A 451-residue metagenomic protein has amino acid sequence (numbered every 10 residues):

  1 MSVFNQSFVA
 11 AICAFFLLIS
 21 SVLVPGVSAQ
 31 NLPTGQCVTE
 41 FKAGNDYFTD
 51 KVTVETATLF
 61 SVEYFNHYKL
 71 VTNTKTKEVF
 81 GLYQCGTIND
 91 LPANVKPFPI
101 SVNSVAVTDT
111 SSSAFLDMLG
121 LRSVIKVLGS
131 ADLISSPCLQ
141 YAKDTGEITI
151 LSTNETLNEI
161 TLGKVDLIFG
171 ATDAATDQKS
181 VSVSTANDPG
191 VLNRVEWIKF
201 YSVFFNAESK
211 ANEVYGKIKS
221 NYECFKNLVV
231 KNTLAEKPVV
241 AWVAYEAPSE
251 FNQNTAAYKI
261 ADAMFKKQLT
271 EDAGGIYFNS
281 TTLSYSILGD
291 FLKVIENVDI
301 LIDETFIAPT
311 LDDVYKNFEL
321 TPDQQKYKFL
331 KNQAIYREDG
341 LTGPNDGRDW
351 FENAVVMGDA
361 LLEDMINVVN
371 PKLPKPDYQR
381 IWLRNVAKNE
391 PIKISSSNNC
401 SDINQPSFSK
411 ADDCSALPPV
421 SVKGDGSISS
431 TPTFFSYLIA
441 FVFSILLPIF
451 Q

Functional and structural regions predicted by a protein language model:
F4-N5, S21-I428, P432-F443, L447-F450: N-terminal ligand-binding lobe of clamshell/alpha-beta domains
V9-F15: Sec-dependent N-terminal signal peptides
F15-F16, V27: Cleavable N-terminal signal peptides
